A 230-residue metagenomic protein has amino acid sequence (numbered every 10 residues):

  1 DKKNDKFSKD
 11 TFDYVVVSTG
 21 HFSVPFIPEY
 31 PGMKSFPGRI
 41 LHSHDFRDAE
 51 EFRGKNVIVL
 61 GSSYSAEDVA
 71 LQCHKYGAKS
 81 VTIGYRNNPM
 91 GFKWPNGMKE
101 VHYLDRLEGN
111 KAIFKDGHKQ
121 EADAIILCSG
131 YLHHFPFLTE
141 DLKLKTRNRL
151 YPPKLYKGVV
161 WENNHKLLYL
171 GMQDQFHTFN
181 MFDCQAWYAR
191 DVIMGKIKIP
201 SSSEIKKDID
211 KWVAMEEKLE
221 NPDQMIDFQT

Functional and structural regions predicted by a protein language model:
D1-I205, E217-T230: Flavin (primarily FAD) cofactor-binding/catalytic cores of flavoenzymes
E204-W212: Short, well-structured alpha-helical segments that form the helix of a local strand-helix-strand
